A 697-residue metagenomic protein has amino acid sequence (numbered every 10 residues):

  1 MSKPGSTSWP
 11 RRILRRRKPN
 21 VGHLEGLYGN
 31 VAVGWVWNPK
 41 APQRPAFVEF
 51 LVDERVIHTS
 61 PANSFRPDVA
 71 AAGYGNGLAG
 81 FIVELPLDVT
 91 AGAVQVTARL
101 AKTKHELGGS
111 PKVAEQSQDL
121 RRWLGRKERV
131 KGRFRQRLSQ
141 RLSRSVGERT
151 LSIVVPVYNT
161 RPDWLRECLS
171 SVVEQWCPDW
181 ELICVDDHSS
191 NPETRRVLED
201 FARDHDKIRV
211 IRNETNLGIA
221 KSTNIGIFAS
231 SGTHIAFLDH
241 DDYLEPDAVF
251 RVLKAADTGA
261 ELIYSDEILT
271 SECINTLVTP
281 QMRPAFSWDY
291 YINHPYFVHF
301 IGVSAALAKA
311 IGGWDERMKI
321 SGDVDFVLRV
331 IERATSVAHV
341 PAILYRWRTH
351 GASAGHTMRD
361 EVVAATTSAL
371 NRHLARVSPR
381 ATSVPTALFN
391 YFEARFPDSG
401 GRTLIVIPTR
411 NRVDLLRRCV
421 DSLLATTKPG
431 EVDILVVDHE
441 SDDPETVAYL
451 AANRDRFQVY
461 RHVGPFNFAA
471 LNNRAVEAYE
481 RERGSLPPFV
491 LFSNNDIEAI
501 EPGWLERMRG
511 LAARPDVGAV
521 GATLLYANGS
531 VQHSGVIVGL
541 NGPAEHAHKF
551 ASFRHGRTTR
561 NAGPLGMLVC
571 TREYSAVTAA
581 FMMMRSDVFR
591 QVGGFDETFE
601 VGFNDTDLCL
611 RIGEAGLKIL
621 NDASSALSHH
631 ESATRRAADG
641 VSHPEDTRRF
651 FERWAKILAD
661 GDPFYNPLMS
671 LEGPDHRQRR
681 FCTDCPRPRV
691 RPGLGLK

Functional and structural regions predicted by a protein language model:
K3-S145, V413: Basic, ligand-binding patches in group-transfer machinery, especially extracytoplasmic/periplasmic segments
E115-S171, P379-S422: N-proximal low-complexity "stem/linker" segments adjacent to membrane-targeting elements
S170-D179, D421-E431: Short, acidic, metal-binding catalytic loop of nucleotide-sugar glycosyltransferases
D186-R196, T215, D239, V436-A448 (+1 more regions): A conserved acidic beta->alpha catalytic loop
N213-S230, V463-E482: Glycine-rich, basic loop-to-helix element that forms the pyrophosphate-binding segment of sugar-nucleotide handling
A220, F228, L277-G302, A470 (+1 more regions): A recurrent flexible, glycine/aromatic-enriched loop bordering the glycosyltransferase active site that acts as
I235, V490: Short aromatic/hydrophobic "clamp" motif used to bind/position activated sugar donors
Y243, D247-L277, I497-P543: Conserved donor NDP-sugar-binding/catalytic core segment of glycosyltransferases
